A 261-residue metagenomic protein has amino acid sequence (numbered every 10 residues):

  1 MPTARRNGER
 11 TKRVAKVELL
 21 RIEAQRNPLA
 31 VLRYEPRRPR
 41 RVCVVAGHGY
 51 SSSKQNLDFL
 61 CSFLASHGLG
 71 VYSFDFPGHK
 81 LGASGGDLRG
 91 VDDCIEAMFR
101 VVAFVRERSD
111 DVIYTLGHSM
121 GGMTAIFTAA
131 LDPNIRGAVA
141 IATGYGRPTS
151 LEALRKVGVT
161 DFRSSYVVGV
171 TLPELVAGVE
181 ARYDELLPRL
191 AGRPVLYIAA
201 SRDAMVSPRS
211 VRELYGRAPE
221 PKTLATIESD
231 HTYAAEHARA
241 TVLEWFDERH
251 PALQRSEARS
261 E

Functional and structural regions predicted by a protein language model:
P2-R38: N-terminal cap/lid segment of alpha/beta-hydrolase-fold proteins
Y50-S62: The serine-hydrolase catalytic nucleophile loop
S51, H79-S109: Catalytic nucleophile-loop/oxyanion-hole region of alpha/beta-hydrolase and closely related hydrolase-like folds
C61-A83: Conserved alpha/beta-hydrolase
F127-L175, R193: Hydrolase active-site cap/lid region
L190-A191, Y197-A199: Short beta-strand/loop motif that positions the catalytic acidic residue of the alpha/beta-hydrolase fold
A204-S210, A234: Conserved alpha/beta-hydrolase "acid-adjacent" motif
S229-R239: Catalytic histidine-centered segment of alpha/beta-hydrolase-like enzymes
